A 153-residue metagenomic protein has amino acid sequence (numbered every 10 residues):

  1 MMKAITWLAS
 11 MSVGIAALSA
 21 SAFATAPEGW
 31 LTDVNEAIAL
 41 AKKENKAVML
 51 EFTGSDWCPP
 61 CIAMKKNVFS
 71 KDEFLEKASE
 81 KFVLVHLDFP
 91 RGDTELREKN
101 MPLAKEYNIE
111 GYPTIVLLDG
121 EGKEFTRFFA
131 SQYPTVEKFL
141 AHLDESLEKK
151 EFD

Functional and structural regions predicted by a protein language model:
M1-M11: Bacterial N-terminal signal peptides that target proteins for export
A9-S19: Bacterial N-terminal signal peptides
L18-E28: Bacterial Sec-dependent signal peptides at the C-terminal "C-region" and cleavage site
E28-L31, N67, K71-E98: Thiol-based oxidoreductase modules, predominantly thioredoxin-like and allied folds used for disulfide exchange
W30-V48: A short beta-strand-turn-helix
N45, T53-W57, G111: Short pre-active-site segment immediately N-terminal to redox-active cysteine/selenocysteine motifs in thiol-based
T53-F69: Conserved redox-active cysteine motifs that mediate thiol-disulfide chemistry, especially di-cysteine Cys-X(1-2)-Cys
N67, E106-F152: Non-catalytic, surface beta->alpha helical segment in thiol-disulfide oxidoreductase systems
